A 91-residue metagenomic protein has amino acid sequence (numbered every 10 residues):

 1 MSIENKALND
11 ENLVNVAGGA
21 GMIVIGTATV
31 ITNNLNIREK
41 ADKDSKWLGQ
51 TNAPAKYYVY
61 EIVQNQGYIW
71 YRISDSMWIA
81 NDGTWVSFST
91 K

Functional and structural regions predicted by a protein language model:
M1-G18: Intrinsic N-terminal pre-sequences and regulatory tails
K6-A7, N34-L35, D82: N-terminal cationic leader/targeting segments used for protein routing and processing
L13-N36, Q50-A53, I62, F88-K91: SH3-family beta-barrel domains
I37-E39, W70: Short beta-strand segments and strand-loop junctions that repeat across beta-rich extracellular domains
A41-K46: Short alpha-helix capping/helix-loop boundary micro-motifs
Q50-T90: SH3/SH3-like beta-barrel superfamily modules
